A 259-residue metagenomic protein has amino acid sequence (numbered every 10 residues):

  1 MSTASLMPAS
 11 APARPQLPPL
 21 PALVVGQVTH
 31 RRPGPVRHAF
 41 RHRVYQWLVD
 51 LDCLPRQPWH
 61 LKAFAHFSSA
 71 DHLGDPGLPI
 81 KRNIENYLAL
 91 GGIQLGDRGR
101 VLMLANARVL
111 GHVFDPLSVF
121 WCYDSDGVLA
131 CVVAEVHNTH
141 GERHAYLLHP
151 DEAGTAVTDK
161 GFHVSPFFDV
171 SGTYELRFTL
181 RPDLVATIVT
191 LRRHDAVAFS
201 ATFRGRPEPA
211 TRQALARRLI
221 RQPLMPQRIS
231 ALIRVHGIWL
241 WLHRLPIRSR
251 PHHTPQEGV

Functional and structural regions predicted by a protein language model:
S2-V259: Mature, function-bearing regions of proteins
